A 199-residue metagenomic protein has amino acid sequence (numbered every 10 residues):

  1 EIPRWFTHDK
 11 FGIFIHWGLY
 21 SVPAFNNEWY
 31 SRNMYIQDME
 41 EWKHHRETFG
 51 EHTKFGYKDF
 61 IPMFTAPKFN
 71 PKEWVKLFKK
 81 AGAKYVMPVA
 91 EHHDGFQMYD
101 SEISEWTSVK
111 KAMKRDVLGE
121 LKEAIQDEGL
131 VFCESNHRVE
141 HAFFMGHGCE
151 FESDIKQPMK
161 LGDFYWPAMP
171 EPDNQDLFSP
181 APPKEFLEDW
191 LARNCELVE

Functional and structural regions predicted by a protein language model:
E1-E199: Mature catalytic domains of secreted/periplasmic carbohydrate-active enzymes
